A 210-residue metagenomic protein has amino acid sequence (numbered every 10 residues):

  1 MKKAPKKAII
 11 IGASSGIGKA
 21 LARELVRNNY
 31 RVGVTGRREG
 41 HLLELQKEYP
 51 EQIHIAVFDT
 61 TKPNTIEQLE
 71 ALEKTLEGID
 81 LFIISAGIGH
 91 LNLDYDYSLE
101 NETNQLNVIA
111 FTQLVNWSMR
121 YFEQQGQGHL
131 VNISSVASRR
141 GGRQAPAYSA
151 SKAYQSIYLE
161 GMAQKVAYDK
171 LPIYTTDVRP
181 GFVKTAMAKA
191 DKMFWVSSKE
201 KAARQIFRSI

Functional and structural regions predicted by a protein language model:
S14-S15: Conserved glycine-rich cofactor-binding loop
Y30-E44: Conserved glycine-rich Rossmann-like NAD(P)H-binding loop of the short-chain dehydrogenase/reductase
Y49-N64: Rossmann-fold cofactor-recognition segment
S85-L91: Conserved NAD(P)H cofactor-binding loop of Rossmann-fold oxidoreductase domains
I88, Y97-Q113, Q155: Catalytic Tyr-X3-Lys loop
V115, S151: Active-site helix of classical SDR
S135: Residue(s) in the substrate-gating loop at a strand-loop-helix junction that position the organic substrate next
D177, K189-I210: C-terminal helical subdomain
